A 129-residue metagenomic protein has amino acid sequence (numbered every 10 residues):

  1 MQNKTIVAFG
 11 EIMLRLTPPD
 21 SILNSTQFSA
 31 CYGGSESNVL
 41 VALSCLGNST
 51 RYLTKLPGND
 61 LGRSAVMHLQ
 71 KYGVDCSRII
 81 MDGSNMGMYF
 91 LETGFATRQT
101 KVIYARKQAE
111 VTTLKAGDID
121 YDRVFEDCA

Functional and structural regions predicted by a protein language model:
M1-V74, V111-G117: Glycine-rich phosphate/adenosyl-contacting loop at the front of the ribokinase-like
S49-A129: Conserved N-terminal subdomain of the carbohydrate kinase-like
